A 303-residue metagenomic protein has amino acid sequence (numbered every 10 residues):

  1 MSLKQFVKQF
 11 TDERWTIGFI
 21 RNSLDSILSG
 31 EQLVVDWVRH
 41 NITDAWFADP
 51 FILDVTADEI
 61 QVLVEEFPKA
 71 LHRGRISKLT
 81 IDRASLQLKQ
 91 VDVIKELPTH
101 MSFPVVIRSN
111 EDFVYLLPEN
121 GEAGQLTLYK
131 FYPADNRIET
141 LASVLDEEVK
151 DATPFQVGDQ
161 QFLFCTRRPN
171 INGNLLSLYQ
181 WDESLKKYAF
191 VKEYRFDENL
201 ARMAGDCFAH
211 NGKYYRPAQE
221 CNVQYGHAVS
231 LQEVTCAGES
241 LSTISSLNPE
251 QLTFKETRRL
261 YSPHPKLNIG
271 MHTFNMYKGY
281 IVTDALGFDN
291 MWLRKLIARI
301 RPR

Functional and structural regions predicted by a protein language model:
M1-R303: Carbohydrate-active catalytic/glycan-binding domains of CAZyme proteins, especially the secreted or lumenal ectodomains
